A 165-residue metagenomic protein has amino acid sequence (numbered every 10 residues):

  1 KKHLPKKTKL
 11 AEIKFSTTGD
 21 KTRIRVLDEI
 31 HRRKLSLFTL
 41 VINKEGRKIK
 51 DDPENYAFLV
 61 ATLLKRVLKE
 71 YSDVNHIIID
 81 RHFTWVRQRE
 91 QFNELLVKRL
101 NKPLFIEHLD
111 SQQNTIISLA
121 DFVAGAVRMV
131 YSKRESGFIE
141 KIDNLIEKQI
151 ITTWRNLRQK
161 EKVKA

Functional and structural regions predicted by a protein language model:
K1-A165: Phosphate-ester processing/binding pockets and catalytic centers
